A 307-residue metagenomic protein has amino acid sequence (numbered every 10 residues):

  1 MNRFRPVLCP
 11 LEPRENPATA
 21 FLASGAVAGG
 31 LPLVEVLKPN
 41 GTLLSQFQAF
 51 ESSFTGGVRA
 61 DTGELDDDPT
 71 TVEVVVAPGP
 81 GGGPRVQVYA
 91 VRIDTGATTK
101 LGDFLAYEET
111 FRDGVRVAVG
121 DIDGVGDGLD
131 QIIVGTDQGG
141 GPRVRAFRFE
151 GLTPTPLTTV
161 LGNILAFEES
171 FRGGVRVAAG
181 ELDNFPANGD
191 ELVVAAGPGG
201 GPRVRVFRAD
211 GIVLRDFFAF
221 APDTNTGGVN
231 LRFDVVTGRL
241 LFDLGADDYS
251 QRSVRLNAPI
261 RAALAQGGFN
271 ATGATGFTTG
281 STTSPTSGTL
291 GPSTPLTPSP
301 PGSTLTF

Functional and structural regions predicted by a protein language model:
M1-A18: Subset of Sec-pathway N-terminal targeting signals
V7, L33-E35, R85-Q87, R143-R145 (+2 more regions): A short loop-to-beta-strand structural motif that recurs across blades of beta-propeller domains
N16-L37: An edge-strand/N-cap motif at the start of beta-rich repeat modules
F21-A23, V58-D67, V72-V75, V115-G124 (+4 more regions): Beta-propeller blade termini
V27-L31, P80-G83, D137-G141, P198-G201 (+1 more regions): Short glycine/acidic-enriched loop and turn motifs that connect beta-strands
L43, K100, P156-V160, V213-D216: Residue-level detector of beta-propeller blades
Q48-T62, L105-A118, I164-A179, A219-V236 (+2 more regions): Repeat-based blade/solenoid architectures
A90-G96, R148-P154, N257-A263: Short loop/turn segments immediately following beta-strands, especially the blade-tip and inter-blade linker loops
